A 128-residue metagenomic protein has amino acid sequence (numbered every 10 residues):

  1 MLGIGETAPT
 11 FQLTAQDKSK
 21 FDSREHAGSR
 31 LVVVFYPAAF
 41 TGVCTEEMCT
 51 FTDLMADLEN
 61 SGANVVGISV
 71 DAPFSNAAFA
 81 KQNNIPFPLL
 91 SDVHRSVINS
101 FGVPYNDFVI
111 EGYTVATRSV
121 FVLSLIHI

Functional and structural regions predicted by a protein language model:
M1-T10: N-proximal helix/coil linker or "cap" segments that precede and/or mark the start of modular domains
A8-P9, R30, T117-S119: Short loop/turn microsegments at loop-to-beta-strand junctions
Q12-R30: A short beta-strand-turn-helix
H26-G42: Short active-site neighborhood of thiol/selenol oxidoreductases, capturing the structured segment around
T41, I126-I128: Conserved small/polar residues in nucleotide/adenosyl-binding loops
E46-I85: Structural microenvironment flanking redox-active thiols in thiol-disulfide oxidoreductases
L90-I126: Thiol/selenol-based redox catalytic cores and closely related redox-interacting motifs
